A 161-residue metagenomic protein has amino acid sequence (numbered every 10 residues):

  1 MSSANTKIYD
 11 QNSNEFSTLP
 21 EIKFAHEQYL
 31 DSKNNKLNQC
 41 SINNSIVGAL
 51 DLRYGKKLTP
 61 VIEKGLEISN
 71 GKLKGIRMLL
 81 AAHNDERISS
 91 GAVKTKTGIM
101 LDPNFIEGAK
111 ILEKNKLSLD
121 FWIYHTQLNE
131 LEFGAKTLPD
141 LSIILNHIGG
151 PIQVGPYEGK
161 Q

Functional and structural regions predicted by a protein language model:
M1-Q39: An N-terminally biased module of ancient metal coordination in phosphate/nucleic-acid-related enzymes
M1-S2, N44-G48, K74-M78, L119-F121 (+1 more regions): Hydrophobic faces of well-ordered beta-strands that scaffold small-molecule active sites in alpha/beta enzyme cores
N5-I8, R53-Y54, A82-D85, T126-N129 (+1 more regions): Active-site environment of divalent metal-dependent phosphoester hydrolases
I8-F16, N44-L52, T95-T97, S118: The substrate-binding groove and active-site-proximal loops of carbohydrate-active enzymes, especially glycoside
Y9-S13, M78-I99: Glycine-rich phosphate-binding "P-loop"
N14-T18, L50-L58, W122-N129, Q153: Acidic-and-aromatic substrate-binding clefts and catalytic sites of carbohydrate-active enzymes
F24-S41, P60-I76, D102-P103, E107-K114 (+1 more regions): Acidic (Asp/Glu)-rich catalytic clusters
T95-Q161: Catalytic pocket-lining loop regions of alpha/beta-barrel enzymes, especially the amidohydrolase/enolase/GH5 lineages
